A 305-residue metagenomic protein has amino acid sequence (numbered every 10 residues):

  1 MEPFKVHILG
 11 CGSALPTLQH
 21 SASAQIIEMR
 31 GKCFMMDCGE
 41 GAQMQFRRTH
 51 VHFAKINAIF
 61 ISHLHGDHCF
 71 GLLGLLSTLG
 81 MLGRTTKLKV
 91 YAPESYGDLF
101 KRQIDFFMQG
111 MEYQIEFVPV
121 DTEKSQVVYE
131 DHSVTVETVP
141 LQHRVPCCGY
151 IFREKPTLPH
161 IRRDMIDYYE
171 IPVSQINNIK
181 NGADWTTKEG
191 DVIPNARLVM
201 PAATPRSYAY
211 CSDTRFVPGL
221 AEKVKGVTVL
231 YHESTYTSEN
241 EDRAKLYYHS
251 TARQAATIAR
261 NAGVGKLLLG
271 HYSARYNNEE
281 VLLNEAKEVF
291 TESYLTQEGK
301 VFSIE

Functional and structural regions predicted by a protein language model:
M1-T49, T85-K87, Y150-F152, M200-C211 (+1 more regions): Conserved beta-strand hairpin/beta-sheet module of binuclear metal-dependent hydrolase folds, prominently
H7, Y91, E116-D121, E137-V139 (+1 more regions): General small-molecule cofactor/ligand-binding pocket signal
M36-G39, I56-L64, P93, Y208-T214 (+3 more regions): Active-site neighborhood of phospho(di)ester-bond hydrolases with catalytic His/Asp-centered motifs
E40-Y91, P119-D121: Active-site metal-binding motif and surrounding structural segment of the metallo-beta-lactamase
G71-T78, N277-E285: Metal-dependent catalytic neighborhoods of phosphoester/phosphodiester hydrolases
R84-L88, P93-D121: Active-site neighborhood of divalent metal-dependent phosphoester bond hydrolases
L88-A92, G263-A274: Divalent metal-dependent hydrolysis catalytic cores, especially in the metallo-beta-lactamase
D121-L269, N278-N284, E288-V289, E305: Metal-dependent phosphodiesterase/nuclease catalytic metal-binding core
